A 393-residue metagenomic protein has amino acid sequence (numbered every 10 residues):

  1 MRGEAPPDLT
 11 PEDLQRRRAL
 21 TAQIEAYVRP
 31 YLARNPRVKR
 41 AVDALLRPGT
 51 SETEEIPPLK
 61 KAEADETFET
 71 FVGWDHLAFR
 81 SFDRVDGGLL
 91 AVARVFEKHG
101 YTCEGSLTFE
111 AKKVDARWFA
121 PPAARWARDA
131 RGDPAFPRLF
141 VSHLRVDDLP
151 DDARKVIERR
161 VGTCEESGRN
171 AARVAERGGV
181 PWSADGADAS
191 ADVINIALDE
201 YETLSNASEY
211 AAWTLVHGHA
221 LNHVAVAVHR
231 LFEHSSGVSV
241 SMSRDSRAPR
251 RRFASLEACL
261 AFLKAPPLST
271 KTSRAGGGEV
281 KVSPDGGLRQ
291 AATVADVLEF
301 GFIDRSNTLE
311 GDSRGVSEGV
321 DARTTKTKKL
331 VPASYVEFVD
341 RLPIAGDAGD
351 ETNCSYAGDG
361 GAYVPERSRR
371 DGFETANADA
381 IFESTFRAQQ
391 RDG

Functional and structural regions predicted by a protein language model:
E4-A93, K98-G393: Extended, well-ordered protein cores
